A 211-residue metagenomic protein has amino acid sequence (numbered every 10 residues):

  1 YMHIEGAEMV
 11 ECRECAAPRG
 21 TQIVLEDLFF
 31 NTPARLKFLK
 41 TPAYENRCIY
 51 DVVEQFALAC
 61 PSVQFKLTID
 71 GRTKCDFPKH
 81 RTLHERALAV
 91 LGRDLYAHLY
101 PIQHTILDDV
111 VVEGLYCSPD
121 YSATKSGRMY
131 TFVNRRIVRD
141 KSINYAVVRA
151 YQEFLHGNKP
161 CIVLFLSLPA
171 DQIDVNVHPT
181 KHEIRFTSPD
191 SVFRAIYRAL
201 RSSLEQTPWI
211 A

Functional and structural regions predicted by a protein language model:
Y1-A211: N-terminal phosphate-binding caps/lids of nucleotide- and nucleic-acid-binding domains
